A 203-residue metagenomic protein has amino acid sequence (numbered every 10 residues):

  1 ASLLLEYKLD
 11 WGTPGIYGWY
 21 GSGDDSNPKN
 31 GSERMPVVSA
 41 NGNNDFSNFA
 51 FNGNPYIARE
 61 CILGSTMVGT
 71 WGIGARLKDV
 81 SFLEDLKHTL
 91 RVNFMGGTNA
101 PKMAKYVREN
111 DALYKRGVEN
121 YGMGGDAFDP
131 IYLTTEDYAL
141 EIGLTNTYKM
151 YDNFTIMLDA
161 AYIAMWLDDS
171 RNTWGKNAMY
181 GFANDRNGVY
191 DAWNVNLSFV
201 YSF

Functional and structural regions predicted by a protein language model:
A1, G69-I73, E136-I142, V189-V195: Residues that define the transmembrane beta-barrel architecture of outer-membrane proteins
A1-K87, R91-I131: Extracellular/periplasmic loop regions
E6-D10, K78-F82, T147-D159, S198-S202: Structural signature of outer-membrane beta-barrel channels/translocons
R59-L63, A127-Y132, D169, A178-N187: Extracellular loop and loop/strand-boundary signature of outer-membrane beta-barrel proteins
T89-N93, G97-A100, T134, Y138 (+4 more regions): Extracellular low-complexity, Gly/Ser/Thr-rich intrinsically disordered linkers and protease-sensitive activation/hinge
D129, E141-T145: Outer membrane beta-barrel strand-and-loop segments of large Gram-negative receptors, especially TonB-dependent
D152-F182: C-terminal beta-signal and adjacent terminal beta-strands/loops of Gram-negative outer-membrane beta-barrel proteins
S170-R171, G175-F203: In a subset of proteins, long, contiguous C-terminal domains/tails are tracked
